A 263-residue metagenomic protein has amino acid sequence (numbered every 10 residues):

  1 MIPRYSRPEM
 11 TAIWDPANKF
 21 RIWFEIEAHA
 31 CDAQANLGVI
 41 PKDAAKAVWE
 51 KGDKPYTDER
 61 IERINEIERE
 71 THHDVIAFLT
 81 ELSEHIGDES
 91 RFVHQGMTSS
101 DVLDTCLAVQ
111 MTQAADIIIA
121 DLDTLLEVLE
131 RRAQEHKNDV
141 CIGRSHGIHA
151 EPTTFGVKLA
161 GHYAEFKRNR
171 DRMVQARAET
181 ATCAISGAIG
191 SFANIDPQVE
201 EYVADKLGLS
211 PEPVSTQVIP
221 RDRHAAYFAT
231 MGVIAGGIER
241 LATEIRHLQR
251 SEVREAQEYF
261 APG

Functional and structural regions predicted by a protein language model:
M1-T182, S186, F192, D196-Y202 (+1 more regions): A helix-coil-helix interface module used to build multimeric assemblies and to scaffold catalytic/cofactor sites
S186-G187, P262: Basic, Lys/Arg-rich DNA-contacting stretches centered on the C-terminal catalytic core of tyrosine recombinase systems
S191-F192, L248: Short, small-residue-enriched loops and turns at beta-alpha junctions that line or gate enzyme active sites
E200-G263: Acidic, glycine-rich loop-and-beta core segments that form the ion-binding/anion-interacting portion of active sites
